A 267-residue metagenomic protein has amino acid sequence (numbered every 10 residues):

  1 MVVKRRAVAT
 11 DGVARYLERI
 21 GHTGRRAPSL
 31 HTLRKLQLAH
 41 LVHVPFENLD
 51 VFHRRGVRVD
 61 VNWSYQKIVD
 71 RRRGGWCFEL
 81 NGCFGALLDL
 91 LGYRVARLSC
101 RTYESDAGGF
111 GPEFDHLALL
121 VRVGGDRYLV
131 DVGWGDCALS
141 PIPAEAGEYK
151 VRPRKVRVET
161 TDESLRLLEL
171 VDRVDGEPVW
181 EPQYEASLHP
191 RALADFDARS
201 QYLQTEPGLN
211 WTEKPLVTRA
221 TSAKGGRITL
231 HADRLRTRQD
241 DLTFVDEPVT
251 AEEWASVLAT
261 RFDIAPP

Functional and structural regions predicted by a protein language model:
M1-G74, D89-E113, W134-P143, G147-P267: Mixed-charge, low-complexity segments
L117-L120: Short beta-strand scaffold segments in enzyme catalytic cores
G124-Y128: Active-site beta-strand-loop-beta-strand hairpin of nuclease catalytic cores that positions key catalytic residues
V130-V132: Beta-strand scaffold of nucleotide-dependent catalytic cores
